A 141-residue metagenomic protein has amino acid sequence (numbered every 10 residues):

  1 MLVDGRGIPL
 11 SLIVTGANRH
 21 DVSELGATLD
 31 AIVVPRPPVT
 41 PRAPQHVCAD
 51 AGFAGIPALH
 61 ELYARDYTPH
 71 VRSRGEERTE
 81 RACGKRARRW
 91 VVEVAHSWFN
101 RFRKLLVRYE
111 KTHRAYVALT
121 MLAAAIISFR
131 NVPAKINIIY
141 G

Functional and structural regions predicted by a protein language model:
D4: Short, acidic, Ser/Thr-enriched surface-loop or helix-capping motifs
I13-P38: Active-site beta-loop-alpha junctions of metal-dependent nucleic acid enzymes, especially the RNase H-like/DDE
N18, R36-H113: Helix-centered, glycine/charged polyanion-binding patches within enzymatic domains that contact phosphate-containing
L25, D50, L122: Residue-level signal for inorganic ion chemistry
A27-D30, S97, A124: Generic alpha-helical structural context detector
A115-G141: C-terminal domain-tail junction helix/linker
